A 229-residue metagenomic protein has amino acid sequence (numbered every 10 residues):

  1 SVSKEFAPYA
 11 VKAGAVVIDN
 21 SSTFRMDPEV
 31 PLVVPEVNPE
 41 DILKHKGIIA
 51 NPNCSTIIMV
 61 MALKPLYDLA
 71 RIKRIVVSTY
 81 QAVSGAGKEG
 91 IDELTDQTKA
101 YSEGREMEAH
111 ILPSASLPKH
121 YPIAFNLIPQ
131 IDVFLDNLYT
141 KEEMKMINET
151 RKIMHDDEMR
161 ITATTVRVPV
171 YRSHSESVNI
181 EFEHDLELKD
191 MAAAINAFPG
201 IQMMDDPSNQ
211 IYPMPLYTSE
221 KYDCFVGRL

Functional and structural regions predicted by a protein language model:
S1, D185-L186: Acidic glycine-/aspartate-rich tracts in secreted/extracellular proteins
S1-P118, M159-R160, A193, D205-L229: N-terminal Rossmann-like NAD(P) cofactor-binding subdomain of oxidoreductases, focused on the glycine-rich
I49-A50, S177-E181: Short glycine-rich or small-residue beta-strand-to-loop segments that form or flank ligand, phosphate, metal/Fe-S
C54-S55, T79-A86, L127-L135, T165-P169 (+1 more regions): Glycine-rich beta-alpha junction loops
L69, V83, Q97, Q130 (+3 more regions): Change "in soluble alpha/beta enzymes" to "in soluble alpha/beta proteins
A115-V170: Oxyanion-binding "anion nests"
Y171-E176: Conserved glycine-rich beta-strand-loop-beta hairpin in the small C-terminal domain of fold type I
L188-F198: Short amphipathic alpha-helices in soluble, non-transmembrane regions that often serve as interface/regulatory elements
